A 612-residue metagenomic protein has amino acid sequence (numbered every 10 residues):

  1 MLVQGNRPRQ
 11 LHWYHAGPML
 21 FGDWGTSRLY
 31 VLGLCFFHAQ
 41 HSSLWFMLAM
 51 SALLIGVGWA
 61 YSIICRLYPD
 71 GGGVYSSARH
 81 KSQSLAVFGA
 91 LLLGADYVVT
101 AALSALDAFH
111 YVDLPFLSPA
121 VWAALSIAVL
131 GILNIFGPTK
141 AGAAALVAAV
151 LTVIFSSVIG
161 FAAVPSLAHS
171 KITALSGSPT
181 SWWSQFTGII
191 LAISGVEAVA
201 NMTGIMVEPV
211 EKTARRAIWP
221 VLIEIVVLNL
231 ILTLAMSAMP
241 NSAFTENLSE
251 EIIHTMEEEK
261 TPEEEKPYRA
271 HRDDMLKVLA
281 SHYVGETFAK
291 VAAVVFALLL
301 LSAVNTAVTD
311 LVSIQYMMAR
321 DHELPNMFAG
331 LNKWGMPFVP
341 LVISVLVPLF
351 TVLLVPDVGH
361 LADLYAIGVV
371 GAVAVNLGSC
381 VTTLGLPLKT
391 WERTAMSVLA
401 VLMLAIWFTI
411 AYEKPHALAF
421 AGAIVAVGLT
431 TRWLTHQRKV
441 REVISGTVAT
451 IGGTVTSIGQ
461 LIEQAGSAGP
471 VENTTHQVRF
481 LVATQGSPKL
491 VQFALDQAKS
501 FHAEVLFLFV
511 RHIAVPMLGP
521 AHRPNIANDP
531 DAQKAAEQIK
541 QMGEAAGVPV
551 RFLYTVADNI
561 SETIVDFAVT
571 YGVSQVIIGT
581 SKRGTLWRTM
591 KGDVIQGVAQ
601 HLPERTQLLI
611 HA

Functional and structural regions predicted by a protein language model:
M1-V31, S76-A78, S84-V87, S181-F186: Membrane-interface "cap" regions at the ends of multi-pass membrane proteins
L32-A90, V99, L103-I127, L222-I225: Extracellular loop-to-transmembrane helix junctions
G73, A217-A303, M327-V352: TM-loop-TM module centered on a large, flexible mid-protein loop between adjacent transmembrane helices in multi-pass
S84-A86, A120-L125, V207-L228, Y316-L353 (+1 more regions): Loop-to-transmembrane helix boundary motifs in multi-pass membrane proteins
I127-A163, S176-G177, I218-P220, L364-V375 (+2 more regions): Membrane-interface loop-to-helix entry segments
A144, M327-F338, V373-P415, G446-I451: C-terminal membrane-solvent junction of multi-pass transporters and transport-like membrane proteins
L146-N201, V207, I223, A235-T261 (+2 more regions): Helix-loop-helix junctions that connect adjacent transmembrane segments in multi-pass membrane transporters
V471-D529, M542-E544, R551-L553: Small/aliphatic-rich secondary-structure junction motif
